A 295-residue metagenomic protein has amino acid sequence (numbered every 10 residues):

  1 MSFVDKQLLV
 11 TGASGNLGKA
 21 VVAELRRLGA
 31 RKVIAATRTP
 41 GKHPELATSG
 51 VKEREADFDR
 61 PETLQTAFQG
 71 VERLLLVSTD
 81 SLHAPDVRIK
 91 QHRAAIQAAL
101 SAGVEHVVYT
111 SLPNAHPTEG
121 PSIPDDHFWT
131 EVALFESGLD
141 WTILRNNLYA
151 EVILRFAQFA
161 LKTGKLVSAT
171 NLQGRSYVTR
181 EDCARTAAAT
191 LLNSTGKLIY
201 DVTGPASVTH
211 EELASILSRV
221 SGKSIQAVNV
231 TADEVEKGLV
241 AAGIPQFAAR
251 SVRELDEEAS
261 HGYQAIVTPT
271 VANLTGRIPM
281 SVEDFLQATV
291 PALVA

Functional and structural regions predicted by a protein language model:
S2-K42, D59-E62, Q69, T79-K90 (+7 more regions): Oxidoreductase cofactor-interface core, primarily capturing Rossmann-like NAD(P)-dependent enzymes
K42-S49, T66: Short loop/helix-cap segments at secondary-structure boundaries that form the rim of catalytic
A47-R60: Rossmann-fold cofactor-recognition segment
V252-E258, F285-T289: Short linear loop/turn motifs
Q264-V267: N-terminal alpha-helical segment
T270, I278-A295: Amphipathic terminal alpha-helices
